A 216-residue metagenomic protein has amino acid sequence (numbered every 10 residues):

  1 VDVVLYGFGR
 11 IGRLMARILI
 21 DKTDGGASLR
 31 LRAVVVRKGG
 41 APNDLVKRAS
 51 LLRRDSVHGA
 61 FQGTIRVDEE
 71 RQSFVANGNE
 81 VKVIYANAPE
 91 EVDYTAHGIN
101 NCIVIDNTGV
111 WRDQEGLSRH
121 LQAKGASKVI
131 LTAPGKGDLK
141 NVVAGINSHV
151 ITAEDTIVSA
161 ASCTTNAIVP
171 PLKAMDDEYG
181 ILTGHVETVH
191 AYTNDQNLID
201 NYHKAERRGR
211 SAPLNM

Functional and structural regions predicted by a protein language model:
V1-N197, H203-A205: N-terminal Rossmann-like NAD(P) cofactor-binding subdomain of oxidoreductases, focused on the glycine-rich
D200-M216: Mobile gating loops/cap/lid regions near enzyme active sites that modulate substrate access
